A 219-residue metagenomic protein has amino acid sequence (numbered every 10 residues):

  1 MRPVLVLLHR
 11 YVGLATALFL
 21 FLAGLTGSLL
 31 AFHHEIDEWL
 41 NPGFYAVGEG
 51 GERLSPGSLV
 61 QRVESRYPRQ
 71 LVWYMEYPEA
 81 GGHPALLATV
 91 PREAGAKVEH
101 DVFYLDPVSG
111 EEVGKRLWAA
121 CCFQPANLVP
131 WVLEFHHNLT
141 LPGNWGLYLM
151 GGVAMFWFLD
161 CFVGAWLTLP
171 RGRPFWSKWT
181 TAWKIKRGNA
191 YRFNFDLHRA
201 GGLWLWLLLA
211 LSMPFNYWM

Functional and structural regions predicted by a protein language model:
M1-M219: Conserved histidines in hydrophobic membrane contexts and catalytic metal-binding motifs
